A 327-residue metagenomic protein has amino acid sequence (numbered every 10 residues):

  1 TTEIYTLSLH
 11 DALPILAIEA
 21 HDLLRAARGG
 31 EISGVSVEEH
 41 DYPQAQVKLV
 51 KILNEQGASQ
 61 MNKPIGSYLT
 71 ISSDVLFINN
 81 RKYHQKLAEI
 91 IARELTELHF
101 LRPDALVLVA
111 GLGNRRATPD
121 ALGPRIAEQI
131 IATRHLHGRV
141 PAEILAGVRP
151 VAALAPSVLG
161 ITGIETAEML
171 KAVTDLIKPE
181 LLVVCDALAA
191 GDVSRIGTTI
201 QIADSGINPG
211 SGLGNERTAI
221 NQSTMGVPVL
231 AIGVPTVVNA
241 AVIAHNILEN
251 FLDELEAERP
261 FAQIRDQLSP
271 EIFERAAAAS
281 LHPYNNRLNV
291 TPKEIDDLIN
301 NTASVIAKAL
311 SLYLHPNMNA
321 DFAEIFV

Functional and structural regions predicted by a protein language model:
T1-L13: Short, small-residue-biased leader/transition segments that mark boundaries at the very start of proteins
A12-T70, D74: Long amphipathic alpha-helical segments
Q56-L101: An N-terminal, well-structured beta->alpha segment
A110, N114-R149, A153: Glycine-rich phosphate/diphosphate-binding loop of Rossmann-like nucleotide-binding domains
L112-D120, G160, A187-G191: Gly/Ser/Thr-rich loops at beta-strand to alpha-helix junctions that form or flank small-molecule/cofactor-binding
I144-T174: A structural-propensity feature for long, helix-poor, extended segments
L154-A155, V184-V327: A structural signal for small-residue-enriched, beta-sheet-centric alpha/beta enzyme cores and oligomeric scaffold folds
T174, P179-E180: Proline-aspartate-enriched helix->loop->beta-strand connector
